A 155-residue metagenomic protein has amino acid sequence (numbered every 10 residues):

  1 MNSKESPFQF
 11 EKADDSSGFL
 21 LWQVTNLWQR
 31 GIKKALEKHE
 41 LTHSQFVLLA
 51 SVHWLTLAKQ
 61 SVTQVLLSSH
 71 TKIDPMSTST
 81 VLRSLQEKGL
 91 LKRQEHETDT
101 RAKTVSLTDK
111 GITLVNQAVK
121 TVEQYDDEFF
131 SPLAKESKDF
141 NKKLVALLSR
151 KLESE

Functional and structural regions predicted by a protein language model:
M1-F10, K59, K135-E155: C-terminal regulatory/oligomerization modules of transcriptional regulators
M1-H39: N-terminal leader segment of winged-helix/HTH proteins
S3-K4, R83-K142: Charged, amphipathic alpha-helical coiled-coil/dimerization segments
R30-D74: N-terminal helix-turn-helix DNA-binding core of bacterial DNA-binding proteins
K33, E37, S68, I112 (+2 more regions): Solvent-exposed, non-membrane alpha-helical residues enriched in polar/charged side chains
Q64, L82-R83: Short, hydrophobic-biased segments on the C-terminal half of alpha helices that form "recognition helices"
